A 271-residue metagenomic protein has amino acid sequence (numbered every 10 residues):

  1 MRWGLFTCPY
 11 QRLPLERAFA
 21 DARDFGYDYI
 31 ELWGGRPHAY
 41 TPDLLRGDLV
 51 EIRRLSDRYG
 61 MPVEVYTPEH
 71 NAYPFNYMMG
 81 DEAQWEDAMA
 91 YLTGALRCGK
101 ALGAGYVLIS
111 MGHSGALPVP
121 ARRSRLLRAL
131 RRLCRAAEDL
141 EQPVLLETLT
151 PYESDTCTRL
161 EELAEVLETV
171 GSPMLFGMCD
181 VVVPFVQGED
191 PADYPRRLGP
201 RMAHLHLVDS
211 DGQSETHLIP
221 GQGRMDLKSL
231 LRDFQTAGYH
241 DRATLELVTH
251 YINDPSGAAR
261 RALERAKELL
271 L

Functional and structural regions predicted by a protein language model:
M1-F6, V65-M78, L108, G112-S114: N-terminal small/glycine-rich loop or linker at the start of catalytic domains across soluble metabolic enzymes
M1-G4, P9-G26, R53, D57 (+3 more regions): Histidine-acidic metal/acid-base catalytic patches
P9-Q11, G34-R36, E69-A72, M111-G115 (+4 more regions): Active-site-proximal loop/turn and secondary-structure-junction residues that shape catalytic pockets, frequently
R17, D57-Y59, F75-F176, V186 (+1 more regions): Active-site acidic/histidine proton-transfer and metal-coordination neighborhood in alpha/beta enzyme cores
D28-Y29, P62, G105, P143 (+1 more regions): Residue-level detector of anion-binding/catalytic polar loops
E31, V65, L108, L145 (+2 more regions): Conserved beta-strand positions in the central sheet of alpha/beta enzyme cores
W33-R53, M111-H113, L117: Glycine-rich, proline-tolerant flexible connector loops at the mouths of alpha/beta enzymes
A39, M78-Q84, H217-Q222: Short glycine-enriched, charge-decorated loop/helix-capping segments at active-site entrances that position
